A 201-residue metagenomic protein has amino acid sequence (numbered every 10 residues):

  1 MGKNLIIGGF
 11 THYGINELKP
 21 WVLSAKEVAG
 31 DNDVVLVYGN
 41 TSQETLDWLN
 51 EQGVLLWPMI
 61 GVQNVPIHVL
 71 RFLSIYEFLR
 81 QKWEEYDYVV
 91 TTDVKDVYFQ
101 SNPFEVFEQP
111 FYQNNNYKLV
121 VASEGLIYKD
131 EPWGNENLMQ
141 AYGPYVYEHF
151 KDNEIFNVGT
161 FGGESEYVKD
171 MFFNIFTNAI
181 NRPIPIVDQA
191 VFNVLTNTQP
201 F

Functional and structural regions predicted by a protein language model:
M1, N50, Y112-N114, N153-I155: Extracellular/periplasmic catalytic domains that process cell-envelope and extracellular macromolecules
M1-Y86, E166: N-terminal anchoring/stem segment of glycosyltransferases
I7-G8, L36, V120-A122, T160-G162: Structural recognition of the beta-strand scaffold that forms the well-ordered cores of secreted hydrolase catalytic
N32, P103, N114, R182 (+1 more regions): Preference for well-ordered, secondary-structure-rich cores of eukaryotic proteins
F72-G134: GT-A fold catalytic core of metal-dependent nucleotide-sugar glycosyltransferases, centered on the diacidic
A122-P132, E148-E154, E166-V168: Eukaryotic endomembrane system proteins
E136-D152: Short, flexible, basic/aromatic active-site loop/helix in glycosyltransferases
F150-F201: Catalytic core and acceptor-binding pocket of nucleotide-sugar-dependent glycosyltransferases
